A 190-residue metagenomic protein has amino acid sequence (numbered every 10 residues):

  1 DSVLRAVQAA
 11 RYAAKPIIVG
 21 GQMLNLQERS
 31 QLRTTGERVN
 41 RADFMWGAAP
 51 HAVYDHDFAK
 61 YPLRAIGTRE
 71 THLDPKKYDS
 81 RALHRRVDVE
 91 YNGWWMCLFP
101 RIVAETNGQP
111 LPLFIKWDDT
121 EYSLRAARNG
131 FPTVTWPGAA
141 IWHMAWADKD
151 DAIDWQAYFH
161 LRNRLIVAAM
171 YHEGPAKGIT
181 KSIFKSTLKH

Functional and structural regions predicted by a protein language model:
S2-Y61: Conserved donor NDP-sugar-binding/catalytic core segment of glycosyltransferases
I18, T133-G138, G174-K181: Acidic/polar loop patches that form or flank catalytic/metal-binding clefts of enzymes that bind anionic ligands
D55-M96: A recurrent flexible, glycine/aromatic-enriched loop bordering the glycosyltransferase active site that acts as
D88-M96, R101, E105-L124, G130-A139: Donor nucleotide-sugar recognition loop
W136-A152: Active-site donor/metal-binding and catalytic loop motifs of nucleotide-sugar-dependent glycosylation enzymes
A152-G178: Catalytic core of nucleotide-sugar-dependent glycosyltransferases
T180-H190: Non-catalytic, C-terminal membrane-associated alpha-helical segments of glycosyltransferases
